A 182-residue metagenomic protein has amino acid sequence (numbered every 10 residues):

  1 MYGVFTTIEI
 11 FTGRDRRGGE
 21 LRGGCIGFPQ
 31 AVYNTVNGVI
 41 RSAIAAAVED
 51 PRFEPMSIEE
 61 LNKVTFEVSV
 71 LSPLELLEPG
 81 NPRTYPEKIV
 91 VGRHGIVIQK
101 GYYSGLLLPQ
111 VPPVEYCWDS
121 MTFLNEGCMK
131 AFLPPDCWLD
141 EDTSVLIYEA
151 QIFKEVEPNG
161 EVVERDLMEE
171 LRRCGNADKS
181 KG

Functional and structural regions predicted by a protein language model:
M1-G182: Basic nucleic-acid-binding interfaces
